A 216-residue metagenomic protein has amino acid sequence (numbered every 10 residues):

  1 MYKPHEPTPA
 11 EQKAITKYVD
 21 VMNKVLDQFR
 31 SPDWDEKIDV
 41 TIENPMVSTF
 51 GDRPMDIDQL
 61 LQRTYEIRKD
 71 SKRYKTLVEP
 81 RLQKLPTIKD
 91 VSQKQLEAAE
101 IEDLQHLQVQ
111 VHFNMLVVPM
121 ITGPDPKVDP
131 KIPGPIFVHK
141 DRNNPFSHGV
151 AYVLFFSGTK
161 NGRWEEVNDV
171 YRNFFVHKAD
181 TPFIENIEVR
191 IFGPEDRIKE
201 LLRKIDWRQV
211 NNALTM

Functional and structural regions predicted by a protein language model:
M1-P9, T181-V189: Acidic/histidine-rich, surface-exposed loop or edge segments in extracytoplasmic proteins
Y2-V176: Short, solvent-exposed recognition patches
E165, T181, N212: Substrate-binding/catalytic groove segments of enzymes that remodel or degrade extracellular structural polymers
R172-N173, D180, I205: Generic ordered-secondary-structure signal
I187-M216: Surface-exposed amphipathic alpha-helical segments
